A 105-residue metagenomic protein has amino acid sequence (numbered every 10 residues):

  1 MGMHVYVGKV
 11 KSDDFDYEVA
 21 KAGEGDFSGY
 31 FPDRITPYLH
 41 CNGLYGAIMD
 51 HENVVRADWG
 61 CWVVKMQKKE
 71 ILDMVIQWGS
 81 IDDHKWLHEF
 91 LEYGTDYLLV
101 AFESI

Functional and structural regions predicted by a protein language model:
M1-Y97, E103-I105: Acidic (Asp/Glu-rich) sequence patches and key acidic residues that form negatively charged surfaces used
